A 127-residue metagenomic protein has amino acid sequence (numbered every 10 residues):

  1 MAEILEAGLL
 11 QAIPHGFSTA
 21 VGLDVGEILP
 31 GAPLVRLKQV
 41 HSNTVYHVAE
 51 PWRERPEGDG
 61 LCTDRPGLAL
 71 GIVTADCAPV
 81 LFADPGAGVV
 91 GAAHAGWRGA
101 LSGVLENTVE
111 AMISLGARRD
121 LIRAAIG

Functional and structural regions predicted by a protein language model:
M1-G127: Active-site microenvironment for binding and transforming phosphate-containing groups
